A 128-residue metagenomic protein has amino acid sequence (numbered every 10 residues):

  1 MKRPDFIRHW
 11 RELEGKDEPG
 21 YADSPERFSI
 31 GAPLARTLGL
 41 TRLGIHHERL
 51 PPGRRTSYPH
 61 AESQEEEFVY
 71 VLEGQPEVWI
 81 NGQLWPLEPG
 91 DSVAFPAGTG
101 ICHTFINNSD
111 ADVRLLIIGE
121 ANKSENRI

Functional and structural regions predicted by a protein language model:
M1-R42, R127-I128: A short, N-terminal "cap"/entry segment at the start of jelly-roll beta-barrel domains of the cupin/DSBH fold
F28-P33, H46-E62, G100: Conserved short histidine dyad/triad with adjacent acidic residue
H47-P51, A61-W79, I118-N122: Short, conserved beta-strand element in jelly-roll/cupin
Y58, V78-W79, F95, C102-N108: Short beta-strand His + acidic residue motifs that chelate non-heme Fe in jelly-roll/DSBH and cupin folds
Q64, T99, D110-A111: Short strand-connecting beta-turns/loops that link adjacent beta-strands
G82-G98: Short acidic-glycine-tyrosine-enriched beta hairpin
I106-I128: Double-stranded beta-helix
